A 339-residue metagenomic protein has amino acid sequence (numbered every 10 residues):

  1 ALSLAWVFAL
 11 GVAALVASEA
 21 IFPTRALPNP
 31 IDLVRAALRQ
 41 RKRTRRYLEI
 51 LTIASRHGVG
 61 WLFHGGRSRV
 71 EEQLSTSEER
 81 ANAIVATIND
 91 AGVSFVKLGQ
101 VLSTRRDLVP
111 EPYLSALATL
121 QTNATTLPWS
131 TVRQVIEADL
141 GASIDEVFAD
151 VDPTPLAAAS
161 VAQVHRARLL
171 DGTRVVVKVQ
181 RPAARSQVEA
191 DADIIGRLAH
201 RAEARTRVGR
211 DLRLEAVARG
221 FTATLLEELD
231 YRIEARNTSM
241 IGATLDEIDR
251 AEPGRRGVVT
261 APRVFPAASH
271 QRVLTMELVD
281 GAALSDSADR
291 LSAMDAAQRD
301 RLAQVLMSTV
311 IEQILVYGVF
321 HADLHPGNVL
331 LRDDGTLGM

Functional and structural regions predicted by a protein language model:
A1-Q163, E189-L214: N-terminal accessory/targeting segments that precede structured cores
E111, A118-T125, E137, R185-A190 (+3 more regions): ATP-dependent phospho-/nucleotidyl transfer catalytic cores
P155-V161, R168-L170, M240: Conserved actuator
H165-R166, L337: Feature marking long nucleic-acid-engaging regions of large polymerase/nuclease enzymes
R166, T173-R181: Glycine-rich ATP phosphate-binding loop
A167-R168, L324: Conserved beta3 strand of the Hanks-type protein kinase catalytic N-lobe
D171-T173, T336: Short acidic/polar mixed-charge low-complexity motifs
G327-L331: Hydrophobic residue at the +6 position relative to the catalytic HRD Asp in the kinase catalytic loop
